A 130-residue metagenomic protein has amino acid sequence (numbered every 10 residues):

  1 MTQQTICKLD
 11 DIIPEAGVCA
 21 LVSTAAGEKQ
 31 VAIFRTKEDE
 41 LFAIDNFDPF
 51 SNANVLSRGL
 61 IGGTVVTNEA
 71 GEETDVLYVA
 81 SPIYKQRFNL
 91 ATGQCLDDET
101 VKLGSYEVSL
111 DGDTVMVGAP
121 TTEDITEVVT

Functional and structural regions predicted by a protein language model:
M1-D75, N89-L90, K102-T130: N-terminal pre-ligand scaffold of iron-sulfur
D48, S81-Y84: Short cysteine clusters
Q94-L96: A conserved acidic, glycine/proline-rich C-terminal tail/linker
D98-T100: Flexible, gly/pro- and Lys/Arg-enriched active-site loops
